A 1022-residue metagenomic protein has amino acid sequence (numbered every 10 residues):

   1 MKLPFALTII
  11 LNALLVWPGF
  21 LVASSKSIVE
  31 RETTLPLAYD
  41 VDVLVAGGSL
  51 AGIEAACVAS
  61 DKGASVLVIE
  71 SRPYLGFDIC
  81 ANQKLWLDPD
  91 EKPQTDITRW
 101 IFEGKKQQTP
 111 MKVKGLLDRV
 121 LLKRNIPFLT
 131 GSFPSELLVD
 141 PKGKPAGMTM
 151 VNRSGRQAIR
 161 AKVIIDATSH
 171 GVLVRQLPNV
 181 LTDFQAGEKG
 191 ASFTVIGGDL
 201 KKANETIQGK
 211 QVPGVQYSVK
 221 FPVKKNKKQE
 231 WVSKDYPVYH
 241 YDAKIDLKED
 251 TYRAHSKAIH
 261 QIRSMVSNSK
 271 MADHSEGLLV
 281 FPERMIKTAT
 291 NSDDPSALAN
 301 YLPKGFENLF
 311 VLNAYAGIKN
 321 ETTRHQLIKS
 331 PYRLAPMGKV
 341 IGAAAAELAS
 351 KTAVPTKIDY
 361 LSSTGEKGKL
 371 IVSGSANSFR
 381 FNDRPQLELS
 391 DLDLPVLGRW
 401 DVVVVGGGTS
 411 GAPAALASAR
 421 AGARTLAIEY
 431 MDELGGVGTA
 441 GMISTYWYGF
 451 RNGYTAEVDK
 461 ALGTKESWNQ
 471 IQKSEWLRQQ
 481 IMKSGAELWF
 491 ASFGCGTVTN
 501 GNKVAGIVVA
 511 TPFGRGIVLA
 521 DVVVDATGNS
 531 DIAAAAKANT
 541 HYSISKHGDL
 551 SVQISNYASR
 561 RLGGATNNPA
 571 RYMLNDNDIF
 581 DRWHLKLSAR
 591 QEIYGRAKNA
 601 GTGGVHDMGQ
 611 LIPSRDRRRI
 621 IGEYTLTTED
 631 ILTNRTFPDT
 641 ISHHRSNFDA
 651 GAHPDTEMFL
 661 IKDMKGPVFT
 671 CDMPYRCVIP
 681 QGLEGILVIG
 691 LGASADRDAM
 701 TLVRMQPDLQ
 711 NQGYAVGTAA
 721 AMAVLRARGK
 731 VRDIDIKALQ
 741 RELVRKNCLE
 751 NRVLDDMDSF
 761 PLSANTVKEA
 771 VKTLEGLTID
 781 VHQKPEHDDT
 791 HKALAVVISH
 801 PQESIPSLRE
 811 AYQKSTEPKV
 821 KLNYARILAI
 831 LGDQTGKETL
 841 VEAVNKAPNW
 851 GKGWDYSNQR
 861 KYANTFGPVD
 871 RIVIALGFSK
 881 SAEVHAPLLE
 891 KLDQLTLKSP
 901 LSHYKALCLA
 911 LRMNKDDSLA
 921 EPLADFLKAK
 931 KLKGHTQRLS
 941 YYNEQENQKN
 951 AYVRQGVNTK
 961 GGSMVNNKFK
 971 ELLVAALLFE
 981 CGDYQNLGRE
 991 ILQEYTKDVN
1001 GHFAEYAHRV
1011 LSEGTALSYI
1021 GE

Functional and structural regions predicted by a protein language model:
A6-G19: Bacterial N-terminal signal peptides
V29, T34-L35, D78, D90-E91 (+16 more regions): Flavin (FAD/FMN)-binding glycine-rich loop and adjacent Rossmann-like elements that form
E32, V58, A64-S65, I69-G143 (+11 more regions): Conserved N-terminal/central alpha/beta ligand/cofactor-binding core
L37-S49, L394-G408: Beta1/beta-strand and adjacent pyrophosphate-binding region of the FAD-binding site in flavoprotein oxidoreductases
G52, G411: N-terminal Rossmann-fold NAD(P) dinucleotide-binding loop
A764-V781, P801-K814, D833-S857, S881-L895 (+4 more regions): Amphipathic alpha-helical scaffolding segments comprising HEAT/armadillo-like alpha-solenoid repeats
Q783-H800, E810-Q813, K819-Q834, W854-S881 (+5 more regions): Structural detector for internal amphipathic alpha-helices that build alpha-solenoid repeat scaffolds
T816-E817, P848, T865, T896-P900 (+3 more regions): Short inter-helical turns and helix N-cap capping residues of alpha-solenoid HEAT/ARM repeat scaffolds
